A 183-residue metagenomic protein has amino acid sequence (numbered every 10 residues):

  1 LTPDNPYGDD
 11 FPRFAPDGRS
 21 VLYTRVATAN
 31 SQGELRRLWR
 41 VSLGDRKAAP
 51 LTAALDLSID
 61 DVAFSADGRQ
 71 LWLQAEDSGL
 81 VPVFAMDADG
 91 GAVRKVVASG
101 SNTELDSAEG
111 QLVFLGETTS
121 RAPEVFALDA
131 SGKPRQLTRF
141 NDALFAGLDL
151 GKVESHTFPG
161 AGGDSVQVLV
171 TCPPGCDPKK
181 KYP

Functional and structural regions predicted by a protein language model:
T2, D10-F11, R94-D177: Non-catalytic accessory segments flanking enzyme active sites
T2-D10, T24-W39, P50-D60, Q74-F84 (+2 more regions): A flexible loop/linker signature enriched in serine peptidases of the S9 family
P16-D17, A66-D67, S107-E109: Residue-level detector of Asp-centered blade-edge/turn motifs that repeat once per structural unit in beta-propeller
G18, T28-A29, G44-R46, S131 (+1 more regions): Secondary-structure transition/capping motifs at alpha-helix termini and the adjoining loop/turn into the next element
G18-L22, Q70-L71, L112-V113: Hydrophobic beta-strand positions that form the internal "hydrophobic ladder" of WD40/Gbeta-like beta-propeller blades
S42-R46, D87-G91, D129-G132: Short loop/turn segments that connect beta-strands within beta-propeller blades
A66-L71, V83-A88: Long hydrophobic segments that form regular secondary structure
